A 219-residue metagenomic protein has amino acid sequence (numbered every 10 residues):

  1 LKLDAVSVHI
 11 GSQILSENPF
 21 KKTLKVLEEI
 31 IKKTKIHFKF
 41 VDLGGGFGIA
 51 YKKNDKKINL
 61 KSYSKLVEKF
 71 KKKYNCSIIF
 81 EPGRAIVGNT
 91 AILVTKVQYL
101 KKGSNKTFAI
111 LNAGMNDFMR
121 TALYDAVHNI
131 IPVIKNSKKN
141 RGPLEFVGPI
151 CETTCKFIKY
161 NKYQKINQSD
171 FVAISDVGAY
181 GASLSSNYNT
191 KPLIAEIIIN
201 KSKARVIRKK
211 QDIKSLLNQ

Functional and structural regions predicted by a protein language model:
L1-L100, N189: Active-site loop/helix belt of alpha/beta enzymes
L66, N75-Q219: Charged (often Lys/Glu-rich) extended helix/loop segments that serve as interaction or gating elements
